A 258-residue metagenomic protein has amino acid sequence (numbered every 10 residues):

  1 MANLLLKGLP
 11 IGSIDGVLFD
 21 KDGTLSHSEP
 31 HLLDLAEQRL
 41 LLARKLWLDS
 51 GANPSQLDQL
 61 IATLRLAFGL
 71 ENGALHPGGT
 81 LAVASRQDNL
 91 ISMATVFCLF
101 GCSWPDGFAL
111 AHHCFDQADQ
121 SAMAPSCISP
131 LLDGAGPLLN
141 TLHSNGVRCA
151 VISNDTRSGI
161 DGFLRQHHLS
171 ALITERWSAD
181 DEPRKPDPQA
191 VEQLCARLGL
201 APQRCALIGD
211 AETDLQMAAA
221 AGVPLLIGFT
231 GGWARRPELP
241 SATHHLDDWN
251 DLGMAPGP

Functional and structural regions predicted by a protein language model:
M1-V17, K45, G136-S144, R157-P258: Asp-based, Mg2+/Mn2+-dependent phosphohydrolase catalytic module
A2-L70: Active-site neighborhood of HAD-like aspartate-dependent phosphohydrolases
T24, S153, D210: Conserved G/P- and acidic residue-centered "switch" motifs that form tight phosphate/ATP-binding loops in soluble
L33-L41, Q87-A94, D116, R157 (+1 more regions): An amphipathic alpha-helix signature
Q56-S121, G136-T141: A metal-dependent, Asp-based hydrolase signature
T80, A124-S126, S178, A201-P202: Short, contiguous strand/loop micro-motifs
P125-L132, S153: Conserved beta-strand/loop elements of the cytosolic catalytic core of P-type E1-E2 ATPases, chiefly in the P-domain
